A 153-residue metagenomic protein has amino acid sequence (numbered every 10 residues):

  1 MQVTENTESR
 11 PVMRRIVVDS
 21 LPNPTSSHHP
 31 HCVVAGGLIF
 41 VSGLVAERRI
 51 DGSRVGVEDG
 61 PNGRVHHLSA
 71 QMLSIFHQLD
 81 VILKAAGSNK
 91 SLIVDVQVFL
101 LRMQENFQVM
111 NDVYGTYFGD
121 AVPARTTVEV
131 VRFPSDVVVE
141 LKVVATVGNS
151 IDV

Functional and structural regions predicted by a protein language model:
M1-H77, V81-V94, L100-V153: N-terminal presequence-like segments and the immediate start of the first folded domain
